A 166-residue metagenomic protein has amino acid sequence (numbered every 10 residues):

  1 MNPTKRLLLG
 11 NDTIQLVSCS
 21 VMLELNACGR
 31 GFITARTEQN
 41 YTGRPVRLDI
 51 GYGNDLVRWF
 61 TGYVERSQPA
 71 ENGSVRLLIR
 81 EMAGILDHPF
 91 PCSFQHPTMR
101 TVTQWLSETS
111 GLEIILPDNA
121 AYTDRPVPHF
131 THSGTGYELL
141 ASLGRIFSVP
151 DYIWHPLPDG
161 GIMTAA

Functional and structural regions predicted by a protein language model:
M1-I85: Assembly/oligomerization scaffold segments
F32-I33, D87-F90, T101-L106, S142-L143: Glycine-rich loops and low-complexity Gly/Arg-rich segments that provide flexible linkers or classic glycine-based
I50, L106-S110, L143-F147, D151: Hydrophobic, Leu/Ile/Phe/Ala-enriched alpha-helical segments that form helix-helix packing faces
S74-V75, I79-M82, L116-A166: Short beta-strand-centered interaction patches in the first periplasmic/extracellular domains of large envelope
H88-H96, V127-F130: Second-shell loop/turn segments in exported
T98-V102, G136-L139: Stable alpha-helical elements in mature extracytoplasmic
M99-I115: Glycine-rich, acidic and aromatic/proline-enriched surface loops and short helix-turn segments that act as binding
